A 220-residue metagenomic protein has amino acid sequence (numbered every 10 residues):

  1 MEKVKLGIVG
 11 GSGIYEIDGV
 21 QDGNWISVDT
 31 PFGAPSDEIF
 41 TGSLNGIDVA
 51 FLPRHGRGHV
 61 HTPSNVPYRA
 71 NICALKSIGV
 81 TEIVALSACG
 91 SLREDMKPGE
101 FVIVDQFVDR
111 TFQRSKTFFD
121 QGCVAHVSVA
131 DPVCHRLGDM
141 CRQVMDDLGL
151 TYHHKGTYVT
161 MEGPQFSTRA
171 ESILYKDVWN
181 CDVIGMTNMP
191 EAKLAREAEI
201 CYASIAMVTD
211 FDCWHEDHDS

Functional and structural regions predicted by a protein language model:
M1-A130: Metabolite-binding pocket within alpha/beta catalytic cores that recognizes anionic/polar moieties
I72, S172, M189-A192: Generic hydrophobic/aromatic pocket-lining and core-packing "Φ" positions
K76-G79, K176-D177, R196: Non-catalytic positions within long, well-ordered alpha-helices that form the structural scaffold/packing of enzyme
T81-E82, D182, C201: Short acidic/polar active-site loop segments enriched in Thr and Asp
E94-V124, T151-L174, E197-S220: Active-site phosphate/oxyanion-binding loops
A130-H135, Q165-F166, D177-T187: Active-site glycine- and acidic-residue-rich loops that bind and position anionic ligands or nucleotide-like cofactors
R136, M140-T151: Generic non-transmembrane alpha-helical segments
